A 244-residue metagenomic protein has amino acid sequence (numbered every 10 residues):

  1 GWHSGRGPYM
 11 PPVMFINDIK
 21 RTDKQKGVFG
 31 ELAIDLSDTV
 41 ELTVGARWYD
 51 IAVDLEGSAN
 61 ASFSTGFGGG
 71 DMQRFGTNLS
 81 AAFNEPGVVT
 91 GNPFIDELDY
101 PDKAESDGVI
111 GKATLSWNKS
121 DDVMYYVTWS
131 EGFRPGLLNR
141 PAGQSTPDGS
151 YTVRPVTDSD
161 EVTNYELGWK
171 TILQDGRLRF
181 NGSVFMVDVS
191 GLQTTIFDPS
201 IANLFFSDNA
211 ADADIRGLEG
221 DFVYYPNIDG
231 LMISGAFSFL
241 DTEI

Functional and structural regions predicted by a protein language model:
G1-F29, I34, D214-G217: Replace "related TpsB outer-membrane translocases also match" with "some related outer-membrane beta-barrels such as
W2-S4, L55-F63, L138-S145, L192-S200 (+2 more regions): Outer-membrane beta-barrel translocator domains and adjoining extracellular loop/strand segments of Gram-negative
G7-M10, T90-P93, S200: A short alpha-helix capping/helix-coil boundary motif
M10-M14, D148-G149, I201-A202: Glycine/charged-rich beta-loop-alpha catalytic/anionic-binding loops adjacent to active sites
M14-F15, L98, N209: Generic anion/oxyanion-binding catalytic loop in active/binding sites
F15, T152-R154, F205: Short, solvent-exposed beta-strand edge segments and adjacent coil->beta transition regions
I19-D188: Structural signature of Gram-negative outer-membrane beta-barrels, strongest in the C-terminal barrel of TonB-dependent
D38-T39, R177-V189, F206-I244: Gram-negative outer-membrane beta-barrel transporters
